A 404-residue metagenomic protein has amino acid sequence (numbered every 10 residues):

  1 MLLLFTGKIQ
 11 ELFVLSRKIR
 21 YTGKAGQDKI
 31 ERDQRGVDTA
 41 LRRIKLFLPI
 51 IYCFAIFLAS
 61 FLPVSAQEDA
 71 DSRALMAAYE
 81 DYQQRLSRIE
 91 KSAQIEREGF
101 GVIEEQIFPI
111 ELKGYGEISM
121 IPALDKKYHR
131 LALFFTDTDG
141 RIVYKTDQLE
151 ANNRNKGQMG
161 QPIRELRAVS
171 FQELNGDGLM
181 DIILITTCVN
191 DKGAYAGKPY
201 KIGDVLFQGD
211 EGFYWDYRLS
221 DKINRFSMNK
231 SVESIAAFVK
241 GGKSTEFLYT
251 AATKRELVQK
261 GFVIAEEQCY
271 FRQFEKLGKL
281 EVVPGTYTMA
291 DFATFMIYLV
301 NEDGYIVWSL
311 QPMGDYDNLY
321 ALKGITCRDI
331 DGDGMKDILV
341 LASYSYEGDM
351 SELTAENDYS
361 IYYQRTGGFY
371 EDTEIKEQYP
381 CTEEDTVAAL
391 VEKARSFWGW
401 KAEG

Functional and structural regions predicted by a protein language model:
T6, T22-A25, T39-A40, A55: Ala/Thr-enriched low-complexity intrinsically disordered regions
K8, L15-T22, Q27-K29: Short, positively charged and aromatic/hydrophobic N-terminal segments
D38-I51: Bacterial N-terminal signal peptides that target proteins for export
I50-S60: Bacterial N-terminal signal peptides
L62-S65: Sec/Tat signal peptide C-region and signal peptidase I cleavage site
Q67-L174, L179-I330, M335-G404: Beta-propeller-forming repeat regions
